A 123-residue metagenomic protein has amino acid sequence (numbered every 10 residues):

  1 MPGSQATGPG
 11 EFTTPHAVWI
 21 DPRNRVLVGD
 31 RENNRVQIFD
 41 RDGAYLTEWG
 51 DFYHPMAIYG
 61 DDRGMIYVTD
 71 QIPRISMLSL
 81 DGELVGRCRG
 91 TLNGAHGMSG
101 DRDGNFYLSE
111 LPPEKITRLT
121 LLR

Functional and structural regions predicted by a protein language model:
M1-R123: Eukaryotic scaffold repeat domains enriched in small/polar residues
